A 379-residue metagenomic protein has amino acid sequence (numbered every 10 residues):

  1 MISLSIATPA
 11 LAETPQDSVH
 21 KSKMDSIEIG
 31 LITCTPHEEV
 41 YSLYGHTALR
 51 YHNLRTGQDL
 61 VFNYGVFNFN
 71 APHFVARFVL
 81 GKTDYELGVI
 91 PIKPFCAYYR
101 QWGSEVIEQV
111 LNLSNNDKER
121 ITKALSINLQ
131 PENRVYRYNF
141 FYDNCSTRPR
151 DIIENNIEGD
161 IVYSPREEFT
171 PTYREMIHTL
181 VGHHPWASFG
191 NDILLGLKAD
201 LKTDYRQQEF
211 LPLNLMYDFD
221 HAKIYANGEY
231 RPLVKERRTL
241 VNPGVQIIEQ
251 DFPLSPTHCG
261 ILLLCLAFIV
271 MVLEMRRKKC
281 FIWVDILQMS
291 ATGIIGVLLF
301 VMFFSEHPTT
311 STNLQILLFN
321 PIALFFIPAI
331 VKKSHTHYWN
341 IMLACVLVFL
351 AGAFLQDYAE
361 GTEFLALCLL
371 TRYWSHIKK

Functional and structural regions predicted by a protein language model:
M1-Q16, K379: Bacterial Sec-dependent N-terminal signal peptides
I2-L4, K23, L43, L54 (+1 more regions): A generic structural signal for short, solvent-exposed coil/turn residues that cap or connect secondary-structure
T14-S18, K23-I27: A eukaryotic "domain-start" boundary segment
D25-G103: Glycine-rich catalytic cores of cysteine/serine-nucleophile enzymes that process amide/ester linkages in cell-envelope
L31, L49-Y51, F62, Q109-L113 (+7 more regions): Generic structural hydrophobic/aromatic packing signal, biased to beta-strands
N68-D143, T147-I157: A cross-kingdom signal targeting lumenal/periplasmic-facing segments of multi-pass membrane and secretory-pathway
I127-F319, A323, I327, S334-H337 (+1 more regions): Activation targets extended, charge/polar-rich intrinsically disordered C-terminal tails
Y338-M342: Interfacial loop-to-transmembrane junctions
